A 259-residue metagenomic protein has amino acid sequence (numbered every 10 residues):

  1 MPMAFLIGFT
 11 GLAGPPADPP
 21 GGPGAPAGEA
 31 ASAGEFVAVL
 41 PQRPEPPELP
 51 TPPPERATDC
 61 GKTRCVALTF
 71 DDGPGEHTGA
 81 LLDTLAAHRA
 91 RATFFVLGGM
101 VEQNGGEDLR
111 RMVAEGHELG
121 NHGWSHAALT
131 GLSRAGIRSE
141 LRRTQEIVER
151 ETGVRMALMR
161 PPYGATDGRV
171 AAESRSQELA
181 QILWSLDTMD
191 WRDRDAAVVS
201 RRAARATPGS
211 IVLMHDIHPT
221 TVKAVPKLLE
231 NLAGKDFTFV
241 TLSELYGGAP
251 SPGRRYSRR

Functional and structural regions predicted by a protein language model:
M1-A67, G75, D83-T93, T207-R259: Terminal accessory/targeting
G34-L132, G136, E140, Q145-I147: Active-site beta->alpha N-cap acidic-glycine motif
A80, E102-Q103, A127-R258: Catalytic domains of cell-wall/extracellular-matrix polysaccharide-remodeling enzymes, centered on de-N-acetylation
